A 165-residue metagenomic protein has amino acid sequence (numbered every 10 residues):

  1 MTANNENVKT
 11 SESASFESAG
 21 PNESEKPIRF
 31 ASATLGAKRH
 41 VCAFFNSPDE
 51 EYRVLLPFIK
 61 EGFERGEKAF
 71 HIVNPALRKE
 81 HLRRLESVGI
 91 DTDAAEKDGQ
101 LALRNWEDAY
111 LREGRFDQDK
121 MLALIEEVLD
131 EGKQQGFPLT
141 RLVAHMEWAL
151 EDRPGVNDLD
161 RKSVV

Functional and structural regions predicted by a protein language model:
M1-E12, E17-L35: Short, compositionally biased "basic patch" segments
R29-A37, H71, V88-A102, K133: Flexible, compositionally biased loop and terminal segments
A37-L77, H81: Glycine-rich P-loop/Walker A and Walker A-like loops and their local beta1-loop-alpha1 context in P-loop NTPases
P48-E50, R78-K79, A109-R112, E131 (+1 more regions): Short acidic, S/G/P-rich loop/turn micro-motifs used as interaction or catalytic elements
P48-Y52, Q118-L122, L159: A conditional alpha-helix N-cap/helix-loop micro-motif detector
H81-I125: Long, charge-dense
K120-A123, E127, Q135-A149: Elongated alpha-helical scaffolds
V164-V165: Conserved small/polar residues in nucleotide/adenosyl-binding loops
